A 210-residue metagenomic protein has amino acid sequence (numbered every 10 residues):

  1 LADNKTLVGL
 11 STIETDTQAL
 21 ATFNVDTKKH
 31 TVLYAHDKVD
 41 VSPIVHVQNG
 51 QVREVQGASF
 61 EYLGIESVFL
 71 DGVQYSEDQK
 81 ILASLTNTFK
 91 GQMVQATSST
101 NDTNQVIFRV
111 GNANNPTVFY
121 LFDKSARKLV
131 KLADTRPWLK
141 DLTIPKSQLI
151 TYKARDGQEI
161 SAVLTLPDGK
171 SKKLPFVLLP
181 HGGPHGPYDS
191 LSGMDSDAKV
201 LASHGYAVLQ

Functional and structural regions predicted by a protein language model:
L1, D40-V47, G91-S98: Repeated scaffold domains used in trafficking and secretory/extracellular systems, primarily beta-propellers
L1-N4, V8-T15, H46-V47, Q56-L63 (+2 more regions): Beta-strand C-termini and the immediately following turn/loop, strongest in propeller blades
A2-D3, N49-Q51, N101-D102: Residue-level detector of Asp-centered blade-edge/turn motifs that repeat once per structural unit in beta-propeller
T15-A21, L63-L82, N115-Y120: Structural motif
N24-K28, K124-S125: Short loop/turn segments that connect beta-strands within beta-propeller blades
Y34-K38, F89: Surface loop/turn motifs at the tips and blade-to-blade linkers of beta-strand repeat domains
V41-V73: A conserved P-loop NTPase coupling/switch region
T97-Q210: Serine-hydrolase catalytic core recognition
